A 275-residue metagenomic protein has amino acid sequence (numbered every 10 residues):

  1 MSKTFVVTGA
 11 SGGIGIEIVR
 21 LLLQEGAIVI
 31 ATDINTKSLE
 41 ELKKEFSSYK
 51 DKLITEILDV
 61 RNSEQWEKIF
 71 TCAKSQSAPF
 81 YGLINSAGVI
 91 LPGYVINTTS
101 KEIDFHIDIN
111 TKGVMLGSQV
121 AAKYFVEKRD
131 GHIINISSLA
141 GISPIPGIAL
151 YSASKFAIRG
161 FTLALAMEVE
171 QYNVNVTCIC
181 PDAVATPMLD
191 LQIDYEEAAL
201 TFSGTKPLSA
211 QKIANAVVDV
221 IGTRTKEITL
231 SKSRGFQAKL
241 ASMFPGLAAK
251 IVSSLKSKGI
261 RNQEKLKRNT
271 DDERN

Functional and structural regions predicted by a protein language model:
S11-G12: Conserved glycine-rich cofactor-binding loop
E25-L42: Conserved glycine-rich Rossmann-like NAD(P)H-binding loop of the short-chain dehydrogenase/reductase
T36-K37, I57-K68, S100: The beta1-alpha1 cofactor-binding region of Rossmann-like NAD(H)/NADP(H)-dependent oxidoreductases
Y94-V95, T99-D104: Substrate-binding pocket helix/loop in short-chain dehydrogenase/reductase
S118, S154: Active-site helix of classical SDR
S138: Residue(s) in the substrate-gating loop at a strand-loop-helix junction that position the organic substrate next
Q171-K232: SDR active-site lid
